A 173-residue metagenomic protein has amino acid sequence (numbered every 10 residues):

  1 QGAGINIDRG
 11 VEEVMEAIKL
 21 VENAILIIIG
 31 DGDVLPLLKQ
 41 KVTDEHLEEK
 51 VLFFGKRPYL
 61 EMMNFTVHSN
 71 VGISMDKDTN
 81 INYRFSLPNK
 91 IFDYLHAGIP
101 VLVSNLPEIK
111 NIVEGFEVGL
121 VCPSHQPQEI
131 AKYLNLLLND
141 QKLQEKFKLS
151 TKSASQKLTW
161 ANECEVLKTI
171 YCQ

Functional and structural regions predicted by a protein language model:
Q1-K19, I27, K148: Conserved donor-binding/catalytic core segment of Leloir-type glycosyltransferases
I29, P36-N64, H68-V71: Nucleotide-activated donor-binding/catalytic signature segment of Leloir-type glycosyltransferases, i.e., the conserved
K50, F65-R84, I99: Acidic donor-binding loop of glycosyltransferase active sites
L60-M63, S86-A97, P107-N111: Short alpha-helical segment that forms part of, or immediately flanks, the ligand-binding pocket in carbohydrate-active
V67-N70, I91-P100, S104, F116 (+1 more regions): Conserved donor-binding/catalytic loop of nucleotide-activated donor transferases
K77-I81, N89, I99, V103-K110 (+1 more regions): Short glycine-rich donor-binding/catalytic loop of glycosyltransferases that coordinates the nucleotide-sugar
G115-F116, L120-P127, L136-K142: Conserved acidic donor-binding segment of nucleotide-sugar-dependent glycosyltransferases
K142-C172: A charged, aromatic-enriched C-terminal amphipathic alpha-helix characteristic of glycosyltransferases across folds
